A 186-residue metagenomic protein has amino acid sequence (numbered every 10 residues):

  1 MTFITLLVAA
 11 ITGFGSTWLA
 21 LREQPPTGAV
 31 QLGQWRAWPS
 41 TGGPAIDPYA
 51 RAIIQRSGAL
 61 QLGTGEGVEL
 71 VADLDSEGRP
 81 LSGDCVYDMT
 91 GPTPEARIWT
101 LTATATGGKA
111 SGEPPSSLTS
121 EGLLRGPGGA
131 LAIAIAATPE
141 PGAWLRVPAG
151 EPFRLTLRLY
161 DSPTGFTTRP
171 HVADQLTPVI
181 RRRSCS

Functional and structural regions predicted by a protein language model:
M1-S186: A compositional/structural signature for long, glycine/proline-rich flexible linkers and loops on extracytoplasmic
